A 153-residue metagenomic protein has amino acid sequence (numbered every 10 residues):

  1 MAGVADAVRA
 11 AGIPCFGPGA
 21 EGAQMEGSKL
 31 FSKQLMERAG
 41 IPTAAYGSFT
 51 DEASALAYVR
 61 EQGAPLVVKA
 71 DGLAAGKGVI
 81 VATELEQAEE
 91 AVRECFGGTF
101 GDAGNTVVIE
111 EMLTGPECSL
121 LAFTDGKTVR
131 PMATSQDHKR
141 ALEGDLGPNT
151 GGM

Functional and structural regions predicted by a protein language model:
M1-G27, G40-S48: A short, GP-enriched loop/loop-strand-helix hinge that lies immediately N-terminal to, or at the N-terminal rim
C15-P18, A45-S48, L66-A70, V81 (+2 more regions): General beta-strand structural signal in soluble alpha/beta enzymes
G19-Q24, E94, Q136-D137: Short, acidic/turn-prone active-site loops that include or flank metal/cofactor- and phosphate-binding residues
A20-A23, D51, D71-L73, G78: Short, ordered loop/turn segments at secondary-structure junctions
G22-L35, V81, L85-Q87: Rossmann-fold NAD(P)-binding glycine/threonine-rich loop
P42-A44, P65-V67, A82-S119: Conserved ATP-binding module of the ATP-grasp superfamily
C95-F96, L113-M153: Phosphate-binding core of ATP-grasp and ATP-grasp-like enzymes
